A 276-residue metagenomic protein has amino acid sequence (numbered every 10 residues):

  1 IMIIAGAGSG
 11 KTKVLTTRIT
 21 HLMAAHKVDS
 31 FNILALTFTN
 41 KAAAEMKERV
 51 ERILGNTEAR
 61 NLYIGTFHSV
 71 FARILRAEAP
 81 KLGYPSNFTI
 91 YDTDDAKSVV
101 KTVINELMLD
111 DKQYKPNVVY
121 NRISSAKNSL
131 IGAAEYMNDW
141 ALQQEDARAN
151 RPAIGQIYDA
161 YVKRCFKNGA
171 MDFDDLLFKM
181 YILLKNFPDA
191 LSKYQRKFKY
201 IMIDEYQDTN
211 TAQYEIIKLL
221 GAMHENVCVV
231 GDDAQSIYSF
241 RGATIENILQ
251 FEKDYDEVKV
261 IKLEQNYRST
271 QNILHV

Functional and structural regions predicted by a protein language model:
I1-I4, V14, L34-A35, A42-A43 (+4 more regions): Conserved helicase NTPase motor core
I1-S86, I90-Y91, S192, E246 (+1 more regions): P-loop NTPase Walker
R18, R49, V70-R73, V99 (+5 more regions): Generic recognition of well-ordered alpha-helical segments
E58-L62, P80-D175, F198, V260-K262 (+2 more regions): ATP-hydrolysis module of ASCE/P-loop NTPase motor domains, specifically the Walker B Asp-Glu catalytic pair
F67-V70, V119-R122, A126, K179-M180 (+2 more regions): Short acidic/histidine-centered micro-motifs embedded in hydrophobic/aromatic stretches that mark compact functional
V70, N105, D254-Y255: ATPase/helicase motor core of nucleic-acid motors
